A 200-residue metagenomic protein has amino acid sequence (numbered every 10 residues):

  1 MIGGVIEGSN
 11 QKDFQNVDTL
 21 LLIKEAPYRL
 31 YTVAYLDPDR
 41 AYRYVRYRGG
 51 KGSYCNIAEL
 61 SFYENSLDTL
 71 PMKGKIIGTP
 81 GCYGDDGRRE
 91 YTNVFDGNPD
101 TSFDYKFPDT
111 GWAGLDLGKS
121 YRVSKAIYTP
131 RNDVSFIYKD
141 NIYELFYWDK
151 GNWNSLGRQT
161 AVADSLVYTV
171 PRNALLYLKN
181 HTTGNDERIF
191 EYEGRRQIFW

Functional and structural regions predicted by a protein language model:
M1-G4, G8-Y28, D37-R40, Y54-V123 (+3 more regions): Disordered, acidic Ser/Thr/Pro-rich linker "stalks" and the adjacent N-terminal cap of the next globular domain
G3-Q11, N141-N152, L175-K179: Short beta-strand segments and strand-loop junctions that repeat across beta-rich extracellular domains
I23-A26, L156-A161: Short beta-strand segments within Ig-like beta-sandwich modules, predominantly Fibronectin type-III
Y42-R46, K125, L175-Y177: Short, conserved beta-strand segments of beta-strand-rich sandwich/propeller modules, principally
Y128-R131, Y143: Conserved catalytic core of sirtuin-type NAD+-dependent deacylases
